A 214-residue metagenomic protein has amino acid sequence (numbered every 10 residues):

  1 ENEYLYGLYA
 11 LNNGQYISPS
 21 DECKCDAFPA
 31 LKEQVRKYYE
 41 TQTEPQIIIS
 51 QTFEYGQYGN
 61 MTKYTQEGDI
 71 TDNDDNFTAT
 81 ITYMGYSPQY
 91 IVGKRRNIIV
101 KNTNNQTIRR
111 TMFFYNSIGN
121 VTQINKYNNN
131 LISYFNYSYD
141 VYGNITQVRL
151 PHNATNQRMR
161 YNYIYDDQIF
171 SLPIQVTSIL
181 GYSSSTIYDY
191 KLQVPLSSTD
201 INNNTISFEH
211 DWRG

Functional and structural regions predicted by a protein language model:
E1-G214: Non-catalytic interaction/targeting regions
